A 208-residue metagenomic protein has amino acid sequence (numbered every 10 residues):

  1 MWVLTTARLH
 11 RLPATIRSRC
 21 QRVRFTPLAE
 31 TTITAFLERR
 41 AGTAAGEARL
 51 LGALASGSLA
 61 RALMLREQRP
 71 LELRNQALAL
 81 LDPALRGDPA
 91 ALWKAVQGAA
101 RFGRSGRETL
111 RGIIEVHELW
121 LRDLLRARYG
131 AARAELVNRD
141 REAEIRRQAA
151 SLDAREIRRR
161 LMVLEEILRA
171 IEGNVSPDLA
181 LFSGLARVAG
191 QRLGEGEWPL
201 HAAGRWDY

Functional and structural regions predicted by a protein language model:
M1-V3: Loop/turn-to-beta-strand initiation segments
A7-V116, A127-Y208: Charged, glycine-rich active-site and insertion segments that engage polyanionic ligands
H117-E118, R122: Hydrophobic, amphipathic alpha-helical faces that serve as interaction scaffolds
